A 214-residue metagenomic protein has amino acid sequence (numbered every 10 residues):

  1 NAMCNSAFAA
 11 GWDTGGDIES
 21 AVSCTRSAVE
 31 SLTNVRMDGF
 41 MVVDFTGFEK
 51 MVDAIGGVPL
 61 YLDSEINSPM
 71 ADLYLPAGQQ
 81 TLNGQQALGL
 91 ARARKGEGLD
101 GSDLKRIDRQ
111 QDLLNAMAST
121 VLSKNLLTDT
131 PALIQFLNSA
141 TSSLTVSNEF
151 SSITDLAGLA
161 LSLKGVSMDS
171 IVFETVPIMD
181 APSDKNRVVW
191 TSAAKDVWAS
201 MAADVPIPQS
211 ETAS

Functional and structural regions predicted by a protein language model:
N1-S214: Non-catalytic, solvent-exposed segments at the cell envelope interface
